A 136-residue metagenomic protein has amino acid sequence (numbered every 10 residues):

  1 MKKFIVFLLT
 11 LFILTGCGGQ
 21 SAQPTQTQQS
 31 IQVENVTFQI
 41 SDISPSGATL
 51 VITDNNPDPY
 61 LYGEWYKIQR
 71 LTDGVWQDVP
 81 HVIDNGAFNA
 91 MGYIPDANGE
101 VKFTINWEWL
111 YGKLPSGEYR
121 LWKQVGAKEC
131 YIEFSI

Functional and structural regions predicted by a protein language model:
M1-F4: Positively charged n-region of N-terminal signal peptides that target proteins for export
I13-G16: C-terminal motif of bacterial Sec signal peptides marking the signal peptidase cleavage site
G18-N89, I94-D96, Q124-I136: Primarily secretory-pathway and cell-envelope proteins
I94-N106: Short Pro-Gly-centered flexible turn/kink motifs
E108-K113: Short, surface-exposed loop/turn segments at beta-strand-coil junctions that are enriched for proline with nearby
L114-Q124: A short tyrosine-centered beta-strand micro-motif
